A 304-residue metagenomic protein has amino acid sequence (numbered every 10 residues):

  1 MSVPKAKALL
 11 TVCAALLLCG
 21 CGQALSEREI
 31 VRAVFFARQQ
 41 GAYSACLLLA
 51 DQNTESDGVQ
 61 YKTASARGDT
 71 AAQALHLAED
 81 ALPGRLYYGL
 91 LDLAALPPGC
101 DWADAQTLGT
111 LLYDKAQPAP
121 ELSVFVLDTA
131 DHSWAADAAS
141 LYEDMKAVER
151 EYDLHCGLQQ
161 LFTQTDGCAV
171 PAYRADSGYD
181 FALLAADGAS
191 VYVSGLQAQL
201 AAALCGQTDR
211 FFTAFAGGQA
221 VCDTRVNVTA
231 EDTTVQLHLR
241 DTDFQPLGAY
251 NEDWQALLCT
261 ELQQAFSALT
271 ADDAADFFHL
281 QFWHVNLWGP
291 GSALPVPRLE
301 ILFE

Functional and structural regions predicted by a protein language model:
S2, A8-L9, L18-E304: Membrane-proximal alpha-helical signals and transmembrane carboxylates
A14-A15: Residue-level signal for mature regions of secreted extracellular proteins and peptides
